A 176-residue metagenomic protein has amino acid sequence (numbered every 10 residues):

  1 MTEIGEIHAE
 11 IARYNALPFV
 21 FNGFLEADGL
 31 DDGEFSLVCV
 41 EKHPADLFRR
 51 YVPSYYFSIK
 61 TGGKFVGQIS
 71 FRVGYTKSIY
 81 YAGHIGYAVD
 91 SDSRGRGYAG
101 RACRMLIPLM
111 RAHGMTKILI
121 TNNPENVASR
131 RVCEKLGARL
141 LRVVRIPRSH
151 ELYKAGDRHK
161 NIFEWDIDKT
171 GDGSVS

Functional and structural regions predicted by a protein language model:
M1-G33, H43-P44, Y51-S176: Acyl-donor (CoA/ACP) binding surface of acyl/acetyltransferases
